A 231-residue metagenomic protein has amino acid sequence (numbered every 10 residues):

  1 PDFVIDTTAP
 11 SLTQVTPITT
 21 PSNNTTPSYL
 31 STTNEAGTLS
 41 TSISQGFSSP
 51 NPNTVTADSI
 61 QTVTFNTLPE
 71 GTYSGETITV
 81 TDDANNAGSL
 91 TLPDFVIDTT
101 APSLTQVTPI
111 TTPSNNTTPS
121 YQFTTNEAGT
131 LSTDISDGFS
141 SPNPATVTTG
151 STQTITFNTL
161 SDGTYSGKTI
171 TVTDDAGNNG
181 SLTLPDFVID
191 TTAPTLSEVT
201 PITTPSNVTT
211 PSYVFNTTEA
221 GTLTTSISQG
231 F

Functional and structural regions predicted by a protein language model:
P1-P10, P93-P102, P185-P194: Flexible, low-complexity linkers/stalks enriched in Thr/Pro that connect modular domains
D2, Q14-P17, T67, G75-T77 (+6 more regions): Extracellular/lumenal ectodomain signal focusing on beta-strand-rich modules and carbohydrate-recognition contexts
P10-N24, P102-N116, T195-V208: Short, solvent-exposed loop/edge segments of extracellular or virion-exposed proteins
T25-Y29, T117-Y121, T209-Y213: Structural beta-strand segments of beta-rich domains
L30-N34, F123-N126, V214-T218: Acidic, Ser/Thr
T38-A84, T130-D175, L182, T222-F231: Extracellular beta-sheet repeat scaffolds used for adhesion and glycan interaction
A87-L92, N179-L184: Extracellular and select intracellular beta-sandwich modules with Ser/Thr-enriched, small-residue motifs on
